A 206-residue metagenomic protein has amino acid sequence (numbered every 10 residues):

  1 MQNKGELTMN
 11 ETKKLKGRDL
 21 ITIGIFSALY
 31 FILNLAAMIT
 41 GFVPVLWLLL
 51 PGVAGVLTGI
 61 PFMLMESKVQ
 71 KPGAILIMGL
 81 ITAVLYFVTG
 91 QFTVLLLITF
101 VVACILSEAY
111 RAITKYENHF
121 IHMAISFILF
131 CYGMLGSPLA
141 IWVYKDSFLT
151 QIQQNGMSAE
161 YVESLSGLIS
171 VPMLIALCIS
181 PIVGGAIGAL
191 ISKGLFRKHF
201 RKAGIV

Functional and structural regions predicted by a protein language model:
Q2-M38, I152-Q153, Y161, S166-P172 (+4 more regions): Membrane topogenic helices and adjacent juxtamembrane segments
N10-L76, L80: Hydrophobic transmembrane alpha-helices
S27-L35, I81-T89, L129-S137: Aromatic-anchored segments of alpha-helical transmembrane domains
I32, T99-P138, A189: Short helix-perturbing small/polar motifs within transmembrane alpha-helices
L33-M38, E66, Q70, Y86 (+7 more regions): Membrane-water interface at transmembrane helix exits
I39-W47, T82-A109: Interfacial aromatic-anchored transmembrane helix boundaries in multi-pass membrane proteins
W47, A124-R197: Membrane-embedded alpha-helical hairpins and interfacial helices in multi-pass inner-membrane proteins
P72-L76, T93, N118-I121: Membrane-helix interface segments
